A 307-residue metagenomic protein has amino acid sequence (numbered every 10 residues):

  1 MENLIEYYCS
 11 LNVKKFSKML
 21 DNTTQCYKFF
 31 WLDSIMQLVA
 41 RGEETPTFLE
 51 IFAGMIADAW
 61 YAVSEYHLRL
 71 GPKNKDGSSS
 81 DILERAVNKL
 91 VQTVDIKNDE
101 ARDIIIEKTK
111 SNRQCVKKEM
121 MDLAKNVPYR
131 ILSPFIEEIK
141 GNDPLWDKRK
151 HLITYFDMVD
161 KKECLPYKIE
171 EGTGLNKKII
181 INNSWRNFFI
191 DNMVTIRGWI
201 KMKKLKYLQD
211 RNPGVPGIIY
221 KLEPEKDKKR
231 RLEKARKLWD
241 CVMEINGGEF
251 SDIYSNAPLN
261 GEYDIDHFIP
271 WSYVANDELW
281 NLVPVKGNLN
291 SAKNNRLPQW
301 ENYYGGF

Functional and structural regions predicted by a protein language model:
M1-A235, E301-F307: Mixed-charge, low-complexity interaction segments
C9-N12, K28, E244-G248, G261-D264 (+1 more regions): Active-site-proximal structural scaffolding
M36, A40-E43, M243-G247, N260 (+2 more regions): Hydrophobic/aromatic-lined pockets within catalytic cores
K234-D264, K286: Short cysteine-rich loop/turn motifs with clustered Cys
N256-P284, K293-G305: Histidine-centered nuclease catalytic patch
